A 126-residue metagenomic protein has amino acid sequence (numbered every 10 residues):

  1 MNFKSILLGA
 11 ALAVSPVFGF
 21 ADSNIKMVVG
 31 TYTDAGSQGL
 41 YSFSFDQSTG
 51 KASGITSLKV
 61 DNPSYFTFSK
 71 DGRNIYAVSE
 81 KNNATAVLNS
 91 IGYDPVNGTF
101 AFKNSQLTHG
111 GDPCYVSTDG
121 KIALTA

Functional and structural regions predicted by a protein language model:
G9-P16: Bacterial N-terminal signal peptides
F20-F45: An edge-strand/N-cap motif at the start of beta-rich repeat modules
D22-S23, F68-G72, T118-K121: Residue-level detector of Asp-centered blade-edge/turn motifs that repeat once per structural unit in beta-propeller
V29, A77-V78, T125: Residue position within the beta-strands of beta-propeller blades
T33-G36, E80-T85: Short glycine/acidic-enriched loop and turn motifs that connect beta-strands
F43-G50, I91-T99: Short loop/turn segments immediately following beta-strands, especially the blade-tip and inter-blade linker loops
S53-K59, A101-L107: A short beta-strand motif characteristic of beta-propeller blades
